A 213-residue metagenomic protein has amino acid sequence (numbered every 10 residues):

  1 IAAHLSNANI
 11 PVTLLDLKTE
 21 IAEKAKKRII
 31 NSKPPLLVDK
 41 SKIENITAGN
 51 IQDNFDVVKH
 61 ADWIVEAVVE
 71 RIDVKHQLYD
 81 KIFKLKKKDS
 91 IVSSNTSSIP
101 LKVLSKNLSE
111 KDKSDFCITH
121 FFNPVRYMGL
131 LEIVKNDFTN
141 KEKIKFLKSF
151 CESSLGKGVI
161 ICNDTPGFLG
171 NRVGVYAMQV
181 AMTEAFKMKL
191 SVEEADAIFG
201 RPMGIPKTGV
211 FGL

Functional and structural regions predicted by a protein language model:
I1-S32, L85: NAD(P)+-binding Rossmann beta1-loop-alpha1 motif at the extreme N-terminus of oxidoreductases
K27-I46, S93: N-terminal glycine-rich dinucleotide-binding loop that anchors FAD/FMN and/or NAD(P) in oxidoreductases
N31-P34, K84-K87, K145, S149-K157 (+2 more regions): Generic secondary-structure signature for well-ordered alpha-helical cores
L37-G49, K88, D112-D115, L155-K157: A short helix-to-beta-strand connector/capping loop
I51-F116: Rossmann-fold NAD(P) dinucleotide-binding segment
S90-R172, Y176, A197: Rossmann-fold dinucleotide-binding core
V134, I161-L213: Substrate-binding/catalytic subdomain of NAD(P)-dependent oxidoreductase enzymes
